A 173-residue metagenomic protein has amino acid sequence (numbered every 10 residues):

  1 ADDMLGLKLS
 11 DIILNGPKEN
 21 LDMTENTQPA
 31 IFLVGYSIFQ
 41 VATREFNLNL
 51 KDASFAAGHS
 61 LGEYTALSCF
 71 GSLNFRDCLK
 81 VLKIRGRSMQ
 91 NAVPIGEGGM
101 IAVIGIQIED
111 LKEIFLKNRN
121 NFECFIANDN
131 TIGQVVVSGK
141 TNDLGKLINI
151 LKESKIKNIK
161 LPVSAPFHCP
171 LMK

Functional and structural regions predicted by a protein language model:
A1, A42, A66, I114-F115: Broad structural signal for hydrophobic residues in well-ordered alpha-helices, predominantly aliphatic
A1-A57, V137: Helix-rich "cap/lid" substructures immediately adjacent to catalytic or cofactor-binding pockets
D3-L5, F70-K173: Alpha/beta catalytic cores of group-transfer enzymes, especially the acyltransferase/condensing modules of polyketide
L14-L21, T65-A66, I156-L161: A short small-residue
K18-E19, S54-L61, G86, G98-A102: Short, glycine/charge-rich beta-strand/loop segments that flank catalytic centers and engage negatively charged groups
L33-Q40, E63, R76, K83: A broad detector of short, well-ordered amphipathic alpha-helices that serve as recognition/interaction surfaces
I38, E63-Y64, S88, I108: A short acidic, glycine/proline-enriched capping/turn motif at secondary-structure boundaries, especially helix N-cap
G58-L67, S72: Glycine-rich nucleophile elbow surrounding the catalytic serine of serine-hydrolase chemistry
